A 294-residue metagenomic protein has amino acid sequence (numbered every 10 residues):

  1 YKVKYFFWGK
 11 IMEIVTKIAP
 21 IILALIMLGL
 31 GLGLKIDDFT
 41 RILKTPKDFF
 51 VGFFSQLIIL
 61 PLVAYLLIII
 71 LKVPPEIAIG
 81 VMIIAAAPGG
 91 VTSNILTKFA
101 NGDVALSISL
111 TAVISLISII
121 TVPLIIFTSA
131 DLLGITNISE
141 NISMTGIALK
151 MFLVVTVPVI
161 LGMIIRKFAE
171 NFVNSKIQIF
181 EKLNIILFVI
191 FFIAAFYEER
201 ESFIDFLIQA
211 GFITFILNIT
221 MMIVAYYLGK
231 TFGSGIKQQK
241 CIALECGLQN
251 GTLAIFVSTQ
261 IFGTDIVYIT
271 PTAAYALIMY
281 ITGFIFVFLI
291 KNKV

Functional and structural regions predicted by a protein language model:
F7-V294: Alpha-helical transmembrane segments of multi-pass small-molecule/ion transporters
